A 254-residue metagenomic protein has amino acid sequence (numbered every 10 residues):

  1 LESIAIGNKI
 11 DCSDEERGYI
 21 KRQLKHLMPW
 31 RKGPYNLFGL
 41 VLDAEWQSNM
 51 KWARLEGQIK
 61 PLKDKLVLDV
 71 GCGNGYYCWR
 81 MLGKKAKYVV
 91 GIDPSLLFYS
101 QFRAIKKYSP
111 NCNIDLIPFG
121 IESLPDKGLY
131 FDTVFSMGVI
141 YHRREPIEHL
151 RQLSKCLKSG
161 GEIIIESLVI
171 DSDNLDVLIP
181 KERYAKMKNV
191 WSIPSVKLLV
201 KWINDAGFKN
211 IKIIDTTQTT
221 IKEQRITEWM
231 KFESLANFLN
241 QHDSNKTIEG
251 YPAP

Functional and structural regions predicted by a protein language model:
L1-H26: N-terminal auxiliary segments of SAM/dcSAM-dependent transferases
N74-K85: Conserved SAM-binding loop of SAM-dependent methyltransferases across substrates and taxa, primarily the Class I
K87-S123: Class I SAM-dependent methyltransferase SAM/SAH-binding core
P125-V134: A short acidic, Gly/Pro-enriched loop at the edge of an enzyme's catalytic core that lines a small-molecule cofactor
I147-E162: A short glycine-rich, Lys/Arg-flanked "PGG" loop and its adjoining helix->strand segment in the class I
L168-V190: Short, glycine-/aromatic-enriched active-site segment of Class I SAM-dependent methyltransferases
W191-G207: Short alpha-helix
K209-N240: Conserved catalytic loop of SAM-dependent methyltransferase domains
